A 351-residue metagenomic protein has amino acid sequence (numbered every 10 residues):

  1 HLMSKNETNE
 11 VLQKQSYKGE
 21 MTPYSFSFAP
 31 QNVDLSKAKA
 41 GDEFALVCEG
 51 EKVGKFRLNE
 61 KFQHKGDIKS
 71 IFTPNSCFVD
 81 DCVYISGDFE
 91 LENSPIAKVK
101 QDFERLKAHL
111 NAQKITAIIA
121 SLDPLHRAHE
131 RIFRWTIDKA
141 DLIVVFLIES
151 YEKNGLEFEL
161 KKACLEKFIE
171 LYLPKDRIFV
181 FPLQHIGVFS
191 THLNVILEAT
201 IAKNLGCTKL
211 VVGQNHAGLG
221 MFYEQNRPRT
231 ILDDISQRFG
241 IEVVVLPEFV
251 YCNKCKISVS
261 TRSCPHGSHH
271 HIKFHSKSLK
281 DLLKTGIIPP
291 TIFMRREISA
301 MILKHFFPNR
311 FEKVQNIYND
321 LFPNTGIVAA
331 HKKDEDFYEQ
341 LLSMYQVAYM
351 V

Functional and structural regions predicted by a protein language model:
H1-E130, R134-L193, T200-T208, N215-V351: Non-catalytic terminal extensions that flank enzyme cores
